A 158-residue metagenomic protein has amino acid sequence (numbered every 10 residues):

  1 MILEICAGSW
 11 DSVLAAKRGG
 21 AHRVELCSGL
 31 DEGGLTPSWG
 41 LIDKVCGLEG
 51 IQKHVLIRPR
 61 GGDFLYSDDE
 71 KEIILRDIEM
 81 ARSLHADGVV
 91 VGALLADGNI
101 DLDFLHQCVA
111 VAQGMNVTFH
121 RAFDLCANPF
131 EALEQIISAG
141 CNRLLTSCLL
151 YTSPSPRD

Functional and structural regions predicted by a protein language model:
M1-G8, P59-E72, F119-A127: Active-site mouth loops of central-metabolism enzymes
I2-E4, R23, Q52-H54, D87-V90 (+2 more regions): Structural preference for beta-strand elements that scaffold enzyme active sites
G8-W10, G29, R58-G62, L94-A96 (+2 more regions): Active-site beta-loop-alpha junctions enriched in small/polar residues
S12, Y66-R76, A127-S138: Catalytic cores of alpha/beta
A16, A81, H120, L144: Conserved, mostly hydrophobic/aromatic
T36-R60, L102-F119, S153: Alpha-helix-loop-beta-strand connector modules within alpha/beta enzyme cores
Q52-I100: Glycine/small-residue-rich loop that forms an oxyanion/phosphate-binding "nest" at active or ligand-binding sites
Y151-D158: Conserved small/polar residues in nucleotide/adenosyl-binding loops
